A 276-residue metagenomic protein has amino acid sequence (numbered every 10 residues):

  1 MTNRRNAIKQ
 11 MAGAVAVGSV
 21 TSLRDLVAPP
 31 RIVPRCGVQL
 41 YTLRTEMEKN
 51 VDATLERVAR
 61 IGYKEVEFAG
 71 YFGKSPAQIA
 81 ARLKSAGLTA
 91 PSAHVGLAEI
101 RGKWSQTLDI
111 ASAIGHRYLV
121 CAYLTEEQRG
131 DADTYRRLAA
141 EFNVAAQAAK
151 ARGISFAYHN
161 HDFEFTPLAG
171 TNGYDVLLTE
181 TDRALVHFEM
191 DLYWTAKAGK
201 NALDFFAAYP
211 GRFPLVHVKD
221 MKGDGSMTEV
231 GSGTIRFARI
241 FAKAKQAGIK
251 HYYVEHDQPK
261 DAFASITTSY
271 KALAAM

Functional and structural regions predicted by a protein language model:
M1-V15: N-terminal secretory signal peptides and thylakoid transit peptides that target proteins across membranes
S22-E48, A53-R57: C-terminal segment of N-terminal export signals and the immediately downstream linker at the start of the mature
R31, E56-R60, K74-A90, K103-H116 (+4 more regions): Acidic (Asp/Glu)-rich catalytic clusters
V38, V58, V66, L83 (+5 more regions): Conserved, mostly hydrophobic/aromatic
R44-E48, E67-A77, G96-K103, E126-G130 (+4 more regions): Acidic-and-aromatic substrate-binding clefts and catalytic sites of carbohydrate-active enzymes
E65, F72, T89, L97-F188 (+1 more regions): Active-site acidic/histidine proton-transfer and metal-coordination neighborhood in alpha/beta enzyme cores
A151-F237, F241: Acidic/histidine-rich catalytic cores of soluble enzymes
